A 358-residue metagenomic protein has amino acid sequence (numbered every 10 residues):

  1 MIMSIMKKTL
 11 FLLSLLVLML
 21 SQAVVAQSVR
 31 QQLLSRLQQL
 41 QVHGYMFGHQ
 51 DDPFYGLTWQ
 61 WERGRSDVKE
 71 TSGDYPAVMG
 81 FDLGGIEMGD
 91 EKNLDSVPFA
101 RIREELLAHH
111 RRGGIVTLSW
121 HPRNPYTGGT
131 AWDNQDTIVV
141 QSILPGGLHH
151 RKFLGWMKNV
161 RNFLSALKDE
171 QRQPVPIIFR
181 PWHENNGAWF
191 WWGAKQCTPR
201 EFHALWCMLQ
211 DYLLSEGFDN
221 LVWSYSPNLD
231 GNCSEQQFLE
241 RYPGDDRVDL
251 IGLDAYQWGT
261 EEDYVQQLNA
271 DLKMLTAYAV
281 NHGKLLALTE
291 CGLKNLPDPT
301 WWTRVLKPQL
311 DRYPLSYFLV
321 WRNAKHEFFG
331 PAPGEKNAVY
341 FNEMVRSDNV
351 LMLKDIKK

Functional and structural regions predicted by a protein language model:
M1-Q27: Bacterial Sec-dependent N-terminal signal peptides
A26-V78, G84, K92-S96, L306 (+1 more regions): N-terminal module-boundary/linker segments of secreted carbohydrate-active enzymes
Q31-L33, W59-V68, A100-E104, V160-F163 (+3 more regions): Alpha-helical scaffolding within the catalytic cores of extracellular/periplasmic polymer-degrading hydrolases
Y45-D51, K284-K358: Substrate-binding cleft of secreted/luminal carbohydrate-active enzymes
G48-Q50, R180-W182, W206-Q236, G283-P297 (+1 more regions): Aromatic-lined carbohydrate-recognition surfaces of secreted/lumenal glycan-active proteins
P53-W61, I86-A100, N228-Q236, Y256-N269 (+2 more regions): Acidic-and-aromatic substrate-binding clefts and catalytic sites of carbohydrate-active enzymes
F81, F238-V265, W321-N323: Aromatic- and acid-rich polysaccharide-binding/catalytic face of secreted or lumenal carbohydrate-active enzymes
M88-F218: Substrate-binding cleft of extracellular glycoside hydrolase catalytic domains
